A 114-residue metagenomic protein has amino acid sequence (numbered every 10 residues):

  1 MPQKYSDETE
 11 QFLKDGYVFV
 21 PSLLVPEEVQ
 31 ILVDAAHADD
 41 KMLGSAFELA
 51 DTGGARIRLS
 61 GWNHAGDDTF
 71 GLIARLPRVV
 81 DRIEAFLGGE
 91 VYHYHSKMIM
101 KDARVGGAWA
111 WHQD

Functional and structural regions predicted by a protein language model:
M1-D15, V20-Q113: Non-heme Fe(II)-dependent double-stranded beta-helix
